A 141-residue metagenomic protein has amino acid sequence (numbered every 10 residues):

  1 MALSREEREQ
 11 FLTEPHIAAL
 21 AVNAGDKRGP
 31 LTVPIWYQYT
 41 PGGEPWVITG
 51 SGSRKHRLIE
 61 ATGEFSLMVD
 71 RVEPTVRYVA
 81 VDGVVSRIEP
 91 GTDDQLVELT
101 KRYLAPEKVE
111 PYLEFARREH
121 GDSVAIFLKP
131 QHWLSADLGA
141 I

Functional and structural regions predicted by a protein language model:
M1-H16, T75: Extreme N-terminal tail/first-helix region
A2, Y78-I141: Charged, gly/pro-rich active-site loop segments
R5-E6, G52-S53, V109: Structural motif corresponding to alpha-helix initiation and N-cap regions
E9-Q10, Y37, R57, A116-R118: Short secondary-structure boundary/capping segments
F11-L12, I59, L99, L128: A generic structural signal for nonpolar/aromatic side chains embedded in well-ordered alpha-helices
P15-S51, I59, F65-V69, Y78-V81: Short beta-strand segments
V22-A24, D70-P74, E107-F115: A short, aromatic/hydrophobic, helix- or strand-capping loop or linear motif that either lines the entrance/gate
S53-K55, P74: Short, surface-exposed beta-strand-loop junctions and turns on beta-sheet-rich folds
